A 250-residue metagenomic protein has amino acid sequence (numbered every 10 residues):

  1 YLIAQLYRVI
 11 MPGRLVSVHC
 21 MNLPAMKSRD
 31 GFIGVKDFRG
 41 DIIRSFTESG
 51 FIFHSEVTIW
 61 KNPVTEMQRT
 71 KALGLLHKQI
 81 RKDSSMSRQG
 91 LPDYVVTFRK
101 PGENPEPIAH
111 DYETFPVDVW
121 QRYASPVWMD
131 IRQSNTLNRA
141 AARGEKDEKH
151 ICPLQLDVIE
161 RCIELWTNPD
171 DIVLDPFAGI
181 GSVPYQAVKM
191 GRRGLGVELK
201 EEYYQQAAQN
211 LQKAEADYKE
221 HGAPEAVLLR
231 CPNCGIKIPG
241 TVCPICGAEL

Functional and structural regions predicted by a protein language model:
Y1-Q206, C243: Core catalytic lobe of class I
E202, A214, C231-P232: Low-complexity, intrinsically disordered/propeptide-like segments
A208-V227: S-adenosyl-L-methionine
L229, T241: Cys/His-enriched microdomains
P232-N233, P244-I245: Short, cysteine/histidine-rich loop/knuckle motifs that typically chelate Zn2+
K237-P239: Short functional micro-motifs and their immediate structural scaffolds
G247-L250: Short Cys/His-rich micro-motifs in 6-15 aa windows
